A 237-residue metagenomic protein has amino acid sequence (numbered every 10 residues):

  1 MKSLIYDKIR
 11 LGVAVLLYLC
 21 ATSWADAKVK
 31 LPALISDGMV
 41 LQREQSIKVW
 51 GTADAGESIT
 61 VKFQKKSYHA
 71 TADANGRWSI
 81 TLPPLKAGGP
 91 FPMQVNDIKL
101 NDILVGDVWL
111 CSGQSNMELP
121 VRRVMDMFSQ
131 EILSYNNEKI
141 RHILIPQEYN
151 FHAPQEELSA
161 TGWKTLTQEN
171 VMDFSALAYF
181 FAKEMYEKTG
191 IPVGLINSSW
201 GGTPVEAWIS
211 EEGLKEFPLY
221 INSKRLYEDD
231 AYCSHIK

Functional and structural regions predicted by a protein language model:
K2-V13: Bacterial N-terminal signal peptides that target proteins for export
I5, S23-A27: Short, low-complexity interaction segments enriched in Ser/Thr/Pro/Gly
G12-T22: Bacterial N-terminal signal peptides
D26-K237: Cell-envelope and extracellular/periplasmic
